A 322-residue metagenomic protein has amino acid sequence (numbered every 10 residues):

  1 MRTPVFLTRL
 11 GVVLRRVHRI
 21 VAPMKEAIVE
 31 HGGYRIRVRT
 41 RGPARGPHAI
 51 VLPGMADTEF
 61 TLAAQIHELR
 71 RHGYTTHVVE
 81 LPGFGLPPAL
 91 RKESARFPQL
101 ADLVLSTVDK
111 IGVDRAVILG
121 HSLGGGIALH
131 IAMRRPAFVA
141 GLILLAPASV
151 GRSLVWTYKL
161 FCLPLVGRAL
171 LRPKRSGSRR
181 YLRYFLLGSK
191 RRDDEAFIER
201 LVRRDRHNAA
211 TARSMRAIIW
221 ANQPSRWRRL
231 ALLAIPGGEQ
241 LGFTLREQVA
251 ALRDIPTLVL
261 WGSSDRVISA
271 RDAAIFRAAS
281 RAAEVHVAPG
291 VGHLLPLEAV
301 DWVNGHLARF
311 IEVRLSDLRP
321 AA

Functional and structural regions predicted by a protein language model:
M1-A49, R71-Y74, V113-D114, W220 (+2 more regions): Alpha/beta-hydrolase fold catalytic core
Y34, H77-L119, L123, G305: Active-site loop/oxyanion-hole signature of alpha/beta-hydrolase fold enzymes
Y34, T40-L86: Conserved HGGG/HGGXW glycine-rich cap/lid loop of the alpha/beta-hydrolase fold
M133, L142-R175: Flexible "cap/lid" loop of the alpha/beta hydrolase fold
K174-D254: Conserved alpha/beta-hydrolase catalytic His-Asp/Glu region
E239-Q240, S264-I268: Acidic catalytic loop of the alpha/beta-hydrolase fold
L252-R253, V259-W261: Short beta-strand/loop motif that positions the catalytic acidic residue of the alpha/beta-hydrolase fold
V291-N304: Catalytic histidine-centered segment of alpha/beta-hydrolase-like enzymes
